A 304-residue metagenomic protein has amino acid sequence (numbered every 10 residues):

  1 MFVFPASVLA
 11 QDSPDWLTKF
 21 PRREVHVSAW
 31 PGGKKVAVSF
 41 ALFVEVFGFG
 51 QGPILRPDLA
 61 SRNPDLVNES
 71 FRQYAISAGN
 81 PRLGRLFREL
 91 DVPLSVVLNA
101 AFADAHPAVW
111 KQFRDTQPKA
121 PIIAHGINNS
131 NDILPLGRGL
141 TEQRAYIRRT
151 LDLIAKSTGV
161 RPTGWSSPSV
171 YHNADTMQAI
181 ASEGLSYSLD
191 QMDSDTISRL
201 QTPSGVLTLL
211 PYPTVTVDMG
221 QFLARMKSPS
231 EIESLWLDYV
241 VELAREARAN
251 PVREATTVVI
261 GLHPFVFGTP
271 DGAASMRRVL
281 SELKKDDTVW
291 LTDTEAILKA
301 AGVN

Functional and structural regions predicted by a protein language model:
V8-A10: Boundary at the C-terminal end of the N-terminal hydrophobic targeting segment
D12-G32, D152-K156, V160-R253: Active-site-adjacent pocket scaffolds in enzyme catalytic domains
D12-P121, N129, T256, V279-L283 (+1 more regions): Active-site beta->alpha N-cap acidic-glycine motif
P21-V25, Q117, Y187, M192-D193 (+2 more regions): C-terminal domain-boundary segment and adjacent tail
R62-P64, P81, E89-N173, I197 (+3 more regions): Metal-dependent polysaccharide deacetylase catalytic core of the NodB/CE4 family, i.e., the active-site-bearing domain
S77, L140-R148, M226-L237, P270-A273 (+1 more regions): Non-membrane alpha-helical structural segments and their capping/turn regions in soluble enzymes
H106-P107, A174-M177, P270-M276: Conserved strand-to-helix beginnings and helix N-cap segments that scaffold or border functional pockets
